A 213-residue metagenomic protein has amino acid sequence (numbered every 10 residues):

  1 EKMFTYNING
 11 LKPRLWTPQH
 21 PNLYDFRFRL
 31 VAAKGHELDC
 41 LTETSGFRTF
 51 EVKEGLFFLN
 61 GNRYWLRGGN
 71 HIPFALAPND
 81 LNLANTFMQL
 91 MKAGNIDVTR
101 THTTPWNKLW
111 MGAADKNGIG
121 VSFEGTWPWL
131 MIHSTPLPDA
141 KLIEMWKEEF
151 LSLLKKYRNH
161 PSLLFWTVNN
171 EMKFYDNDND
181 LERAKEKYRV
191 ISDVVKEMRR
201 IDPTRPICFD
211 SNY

Functional and structural regions predicted by a protein language model:
E1-V121, E144, E149, K155 (+5 more regions): Secreted/periplasmic carbohydrate-active enzymes, especially glycoside hydrolases
P73-P78, W129, F174-Y175: Short, small-residue-enriched loops and turns at beta-alpha junctions that line or gate enzyme active sites
P105-N107, W127-L130, N170-F174, Y213: Solvent-exposed loop/turn segments at secondary-structure junctions within structured extracellular/periplasmic domains
G120, T126-W127: Flexible glycine-rich beta->alpha loop in the catalytic core of nucleotide-sugar glycosyltransferases
L130-D139: Short beta-alpha connecting loops at secondary-structure transitions that line or flank enzyme active sites
P136, I143, L181-A184: Hydrophobic alpha-helical scaffolding
E149-A184: Active-site groove signature of glycoside hydrolases
A184-S192, K196: Short secondary-structure subsegments characteristic of cysteine-rich extracellular domains
